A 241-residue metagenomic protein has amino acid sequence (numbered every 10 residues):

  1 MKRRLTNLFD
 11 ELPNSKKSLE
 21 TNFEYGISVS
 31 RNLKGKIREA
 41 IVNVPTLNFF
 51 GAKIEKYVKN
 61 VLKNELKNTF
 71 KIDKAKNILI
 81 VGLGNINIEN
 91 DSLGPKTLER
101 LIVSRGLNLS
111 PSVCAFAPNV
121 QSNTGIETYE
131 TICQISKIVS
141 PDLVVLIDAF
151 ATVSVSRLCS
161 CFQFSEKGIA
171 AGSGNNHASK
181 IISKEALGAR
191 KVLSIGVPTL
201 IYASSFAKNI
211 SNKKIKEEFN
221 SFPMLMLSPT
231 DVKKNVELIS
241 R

Functional and structural regions predicted by a protein language model:
M1-I37: N-terminal amphipathic/basic leader segments beginning at the initiator methionine
I27, R31, E55-K74, N87: Active-site cofactor/substrate anionic-group-binding motifs, chiefly glycine- and Lys/Arg-rich phosphate-binding loops
K34-K59: Helix-enriched interaction subdomains in cytosolic or periplasmic regions, typified by TIR/SEFIR signaling/NADase cores
N43-P45, N77-I88, A115-N119: Short glycine-rich or small-residue beta-strand-to-loop segments that form or flank ligand, phosphate, metal/Fe-S
E65, E89-G106, C161-A170: A glycine- and small-aliphatic-rich helix-loop capping segment at beta-alpha/alpha-beta transitions that lines
G82-L93, S122-N123, A149-V153: Gly/Ser/Thr-rich loops at beta-strand to alpha-helix junctions that form or flank small-molecule/cofactor-binding
S112-V144, A149: Catalytic-core regions of hydrolytic enzymes
F116-A117, L146-R241: A structural signal for small-residue-enriched, beta-sheet-centric alpha/beta enzyme cores and oligomeric scaffold folds
